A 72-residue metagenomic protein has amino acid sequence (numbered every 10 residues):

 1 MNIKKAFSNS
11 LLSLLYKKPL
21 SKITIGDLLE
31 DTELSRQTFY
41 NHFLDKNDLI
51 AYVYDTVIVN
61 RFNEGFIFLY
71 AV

Functional and structural regions predicted by a protein language model:
N2-T24: Short, amphipathic alpha-helix enriched in basic
K4, K46, V59-R61: Short, structured secondary-structure boundary patches
F7, L11, F43, I50 (+1 more regions): DNA major-groove recognition helix of helix-turn-helix
S13, I23, D55-V72: Amphipathic alpha-helical linker/stalk segments
K17-N47: Helix-turn-helix
T32, Y54-D55: Contiguous, function-dense segments enriched for cysteine-driven chemistry and partner/ligand-binding capacity
F39, I50, V57-R61: A short hydrophobic/aromatic micro-motif that marks alpha-helical segments and, especially, helix-coil
